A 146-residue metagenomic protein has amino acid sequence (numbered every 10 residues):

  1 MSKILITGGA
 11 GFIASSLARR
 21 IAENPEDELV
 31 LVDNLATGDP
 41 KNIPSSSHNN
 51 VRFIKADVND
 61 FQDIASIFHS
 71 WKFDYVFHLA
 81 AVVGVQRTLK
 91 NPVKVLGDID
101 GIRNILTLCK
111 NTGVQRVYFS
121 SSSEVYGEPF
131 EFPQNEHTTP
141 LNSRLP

Functional and structural regions predicted by a protein language model:
M1-P146: N-terminal Rossmann-like NAD(P)+-binding domain of SDR-like oxidoreductases, especially those catalyzing
